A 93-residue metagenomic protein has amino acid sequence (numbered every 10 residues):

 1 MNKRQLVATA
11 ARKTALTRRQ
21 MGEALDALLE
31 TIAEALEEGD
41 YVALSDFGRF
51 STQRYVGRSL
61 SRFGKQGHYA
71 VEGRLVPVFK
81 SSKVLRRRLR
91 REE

Functional and structural regions predicted by a protein language model:
M1-E93: Strongly charged
